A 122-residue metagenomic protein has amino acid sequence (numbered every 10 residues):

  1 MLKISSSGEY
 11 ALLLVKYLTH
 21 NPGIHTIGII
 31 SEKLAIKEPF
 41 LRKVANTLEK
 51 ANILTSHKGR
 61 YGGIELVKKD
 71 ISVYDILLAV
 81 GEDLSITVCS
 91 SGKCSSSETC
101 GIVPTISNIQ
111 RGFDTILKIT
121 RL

Functional and structural regions predicted by a protein language model:
L2, S6-P39, T55: N-terminal helix-turn-helix DNA-binding core of bacterial DNA-binding proteins
E9-Y10, G59, I71-S72: Residue-level recognition of oxygen-bearing side chains
V15, A45-N46: Short, hydrophobic-biased segments on the C-terminal half of alpha helices that form "recognition helices"
L34, A45, I106, Q110: Short amphipathic alpha-helical/adjacent loop interface patches that line ligand and macromolecule-binding sites
N52: Glycine-centered, phosphate/nucleic-acid-interacting loop/turn motifs that mediate DNA/RNA or nucleotide
R60-V67: Minor-groove-contacting beta-hairpin "wing" of winged helix-turn-helix DNA-binding domains
V67-L122: Non-DNA-binding regulatory cores of transcription-related proteins, predominantly C-terminal effector-binding
